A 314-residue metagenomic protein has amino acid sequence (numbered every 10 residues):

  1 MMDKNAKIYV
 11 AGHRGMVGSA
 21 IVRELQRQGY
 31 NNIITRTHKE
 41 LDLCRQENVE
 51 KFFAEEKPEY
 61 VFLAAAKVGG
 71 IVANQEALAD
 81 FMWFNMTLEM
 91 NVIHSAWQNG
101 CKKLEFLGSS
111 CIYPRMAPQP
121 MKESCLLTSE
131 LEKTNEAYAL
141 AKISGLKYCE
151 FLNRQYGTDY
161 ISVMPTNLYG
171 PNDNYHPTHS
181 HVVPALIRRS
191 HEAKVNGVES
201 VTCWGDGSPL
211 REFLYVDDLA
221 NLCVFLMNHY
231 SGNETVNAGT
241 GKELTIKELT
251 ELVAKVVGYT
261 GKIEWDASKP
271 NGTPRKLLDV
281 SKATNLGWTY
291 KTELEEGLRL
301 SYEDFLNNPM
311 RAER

Functional and structural regions predicted by a protein language model:
K4, M90-N135: Conserved Rossmann-fold NAD(P)-dependent oxidoreductase catalytic core, especially the SDR/UDP-sugar
A11-M16, A20-Q28, E192-R314: C-terminal substrate-binding subdomain of Rossmann-fold SDR/epimerase-dehydratase oxidoreductases
Q26-K51: Adenosine-cofactor binding site in Rossmann-like domains, unifying the SAM/SAH pocket of S-adenosylmethionine-dependent
Q46-M86, Q98: NAD(P)H-binding glycine-rich loop region in Rossmannoid oxidoreductase-like domains and their noncatalytic homologs
G70-I71, F106-M121, A137-I143, Q155 (+1 more regions): Conserved catalytic-site region of short-chain dehydrogenase/reductase
M82, M86, T134-L146, H176-P184 (+2 more regions): Short-chain dehydrogenase/reductase
I112-P114, A137, I161-A185, P209-L210: Flexible, glycine-rich beta-alpha linker
K133-T166, A185-N196: Active-site Tyr-X1-5-Lys
